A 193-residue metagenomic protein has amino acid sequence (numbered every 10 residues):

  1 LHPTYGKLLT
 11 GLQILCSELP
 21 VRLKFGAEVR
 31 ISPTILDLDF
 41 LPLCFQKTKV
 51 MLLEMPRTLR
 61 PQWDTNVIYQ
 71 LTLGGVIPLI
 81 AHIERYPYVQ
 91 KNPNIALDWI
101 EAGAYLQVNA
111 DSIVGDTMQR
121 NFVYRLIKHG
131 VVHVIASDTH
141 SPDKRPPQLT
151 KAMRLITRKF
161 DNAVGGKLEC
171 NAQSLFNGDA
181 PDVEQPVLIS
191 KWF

Functional and structural regions predicted by a protein language model:
L1-Q107, V183-F193: Extended substrate/RNA-proximal surfaces in nucleic-acid metabolism proteins
R30-S32, R85-V89, I113-D116, H140-K144: Active-site environment of divalent metal-dependent phosphoester hydrolases
M55, A110, T139: Short glycine-centered, acidic/aromatic-flanked micro-motifs in structured strand/loop junctions that mark active-site
L59-Q62, I113-H129: Short, motif-level signal for alpha-helix interfacial/capping segments enriched in acidic residues and aromatics/proline
H82, D138, A172: Conserved, mostly hydrophobic/aromatic
V114-M118, Y124, P142-P147, F176: Short active-site-adjacent structural elements
V131-P147: Short acidic/histidine-rich active-site segments
T150-F193: Mid-to-C-terminal alpha-helical segments outside catalytic/metal-binding sites
